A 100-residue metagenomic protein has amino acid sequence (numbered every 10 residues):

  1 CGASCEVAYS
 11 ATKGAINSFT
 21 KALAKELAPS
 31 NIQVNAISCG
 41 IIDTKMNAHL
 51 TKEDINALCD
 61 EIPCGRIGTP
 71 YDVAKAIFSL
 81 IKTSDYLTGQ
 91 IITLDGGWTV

Functional and structural regions predicted by a protein language model:
C1-V7, P29-S30, G65: Active-site loop immediately N-terminal to the catalytic Tyr-X3-Lys motif of short-chain dehydrogenase/reductase
Y9, I16, C64: Catalytic Tyr-X3-Lys loop
T12, T20: Active-site helix of classical SDR
N17, V34, S38-H49: Short, flexible catalytic-loop segment of classical short-chain dehydrogenase/reductase
K21, K25-P29: Alpha-helical segment proximal to the catalytic Tyr-Lys
A28, Q33, L87-G89: Short, small/polar-rich loop/turn modules that mediate ligand/substrate recognition or access, typified
K52-Y71: Catalytic Tyr-x(3-8)-Lys segment
R66-L94, T99: C-terminal substrate-recognition "lid" of short-chain dehydrogenase/reductases
